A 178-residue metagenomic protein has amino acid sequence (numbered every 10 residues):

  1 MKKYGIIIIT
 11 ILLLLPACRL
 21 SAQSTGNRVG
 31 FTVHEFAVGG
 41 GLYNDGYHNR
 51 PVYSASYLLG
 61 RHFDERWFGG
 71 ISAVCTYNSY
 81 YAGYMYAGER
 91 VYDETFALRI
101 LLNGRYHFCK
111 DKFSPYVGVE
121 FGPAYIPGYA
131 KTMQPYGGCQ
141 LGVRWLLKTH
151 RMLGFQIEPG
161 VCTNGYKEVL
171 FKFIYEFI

Functional and structural regions predicted by a protein language model:
M1-N27: Bacterial Sec-dependent N-terminal signal peptides
Y4-I8, G30, Y57, L147: A detector of low-complexity, intrinsically disordered, Ser/Thr/Gly/Pro/Ala-rich segments
I9-A17, S114-G118, G154: A broad helix-preferring feature
L20-F63, W67-G69, E168-I178: Short glycine/proline- and aromatic-enriched beta-strand/turn motifs that initiate or cap beta-hairpins
G40-N44, Y53-Q140, W145-R151: Gram-negative (and chloroplast) outer-membrane scaffold detector with strong preference for beta-barrel transmembrane
A97-L101, Y166-K172: Short hydrophobic/aromatic beta-strand or adjacent loop that forms the aromatic wall/cage of a ligand/substrate-binding
P127, N164-G165: Short, well-ordered, mixed-charge alpha-helical segments that flank or form enzyme active sites
I157-N164: Short, exposed beta-strand-loop hairpins at the edges of beta-sheets in extracellular/periplasmic proteins
